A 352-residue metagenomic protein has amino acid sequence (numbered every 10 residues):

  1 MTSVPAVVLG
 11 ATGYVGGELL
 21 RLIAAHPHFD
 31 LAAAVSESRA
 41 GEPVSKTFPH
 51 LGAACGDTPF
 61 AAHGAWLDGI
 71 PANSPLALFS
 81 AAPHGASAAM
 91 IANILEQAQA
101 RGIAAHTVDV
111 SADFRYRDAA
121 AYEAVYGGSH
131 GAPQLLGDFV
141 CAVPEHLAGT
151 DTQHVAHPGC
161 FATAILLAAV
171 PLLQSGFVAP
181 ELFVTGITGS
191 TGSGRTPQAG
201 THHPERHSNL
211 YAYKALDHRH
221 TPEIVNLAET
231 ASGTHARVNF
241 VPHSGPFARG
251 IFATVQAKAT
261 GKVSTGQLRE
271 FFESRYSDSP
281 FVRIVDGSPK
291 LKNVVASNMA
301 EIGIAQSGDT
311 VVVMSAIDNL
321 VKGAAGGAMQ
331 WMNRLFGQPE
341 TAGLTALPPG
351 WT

Functional and structural regions predicted by a protein language model:
M1-N209, Y213-A215, G303-S307, T341 (+1 more regions): N-terminal Rossmann-like NAD(P) cofactor-binding subdomain of oxidoreductases, focused on the glycine-rich
Y14, D138, C160-L167, A215-E223 (+5 more regions): Conserved active-site and cofactor/substrate-binding residues in soluble primary-metabolism enzymes
L20, L166-L173, T221-V225, R269 (+2 more regions): Predominant activation on well-ordered alpha-helical scaffold segments within soluble catalytic domains
L22, H26, S175, L227-A231 (+3 more regions): Change "in soluble alpha/beta enzymes" to "in soluble alpha/beta proteins
L31, P180-V184, H235-N239, F281-V285 (+1 more regions): A short coil-to-beta-strand element that immediately follows conserved catalytic motifs
F139, A236, N298-A300: Short beta-strand or tight-loop elements that sit immediately N-terminal to catalytic metal-binding acidic residues
L216-I284: C-terminal substrate-binding/catalytic lobe of Rossmann-fold NAD(P)-dependent dehydrogenases
A253-T352: C-terminal active-site/capping subdomain that shapes the small-molecule cofactor and substrate pocket of enzyme
